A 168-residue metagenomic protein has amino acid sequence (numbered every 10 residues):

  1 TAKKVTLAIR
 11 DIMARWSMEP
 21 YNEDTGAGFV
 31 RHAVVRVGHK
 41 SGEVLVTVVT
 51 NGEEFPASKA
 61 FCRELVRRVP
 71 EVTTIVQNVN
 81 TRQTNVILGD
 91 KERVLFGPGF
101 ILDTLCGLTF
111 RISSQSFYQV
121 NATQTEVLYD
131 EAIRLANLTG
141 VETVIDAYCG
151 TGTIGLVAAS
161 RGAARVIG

Functional and structural regions predicted by a protein language model:
T1-G168: Accessory RNA-recognition modules of RNA-modification enzymes
